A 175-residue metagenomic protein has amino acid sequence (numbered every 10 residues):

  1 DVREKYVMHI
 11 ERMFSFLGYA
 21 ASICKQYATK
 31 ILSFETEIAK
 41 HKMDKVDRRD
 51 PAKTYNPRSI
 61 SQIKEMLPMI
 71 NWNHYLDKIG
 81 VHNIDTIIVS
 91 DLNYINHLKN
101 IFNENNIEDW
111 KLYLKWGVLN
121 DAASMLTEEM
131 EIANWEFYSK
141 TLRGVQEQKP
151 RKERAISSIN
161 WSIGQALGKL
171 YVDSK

Functional and structural regions predicted by a protein language model:
D1-K175: Noncatalytic, helix-rich "gating/capping" subdomain that lines the substrate-entry/channel surface of large enzyme
